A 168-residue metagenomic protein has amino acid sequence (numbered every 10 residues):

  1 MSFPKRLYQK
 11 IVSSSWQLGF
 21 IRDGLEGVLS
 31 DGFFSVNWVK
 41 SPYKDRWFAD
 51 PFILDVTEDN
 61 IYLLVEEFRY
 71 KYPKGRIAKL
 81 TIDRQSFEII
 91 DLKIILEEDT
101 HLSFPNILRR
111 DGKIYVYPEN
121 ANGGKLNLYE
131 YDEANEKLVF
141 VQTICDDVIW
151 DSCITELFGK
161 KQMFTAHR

Functional and structural regions predicted by a protein language model:
M1-A49, L54-L102, L108-R168: Beta-rich carbohydrate-recognition and catalytic domains
